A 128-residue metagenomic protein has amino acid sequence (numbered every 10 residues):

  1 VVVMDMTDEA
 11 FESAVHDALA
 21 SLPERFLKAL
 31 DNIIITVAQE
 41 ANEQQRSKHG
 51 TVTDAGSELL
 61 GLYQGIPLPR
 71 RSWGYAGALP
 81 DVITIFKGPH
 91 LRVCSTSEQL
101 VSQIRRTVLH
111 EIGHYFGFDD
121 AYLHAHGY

Functional and structural regions predicted by a protein language model:
V2-Q103, Y115, A121-H124: Active-site rim/adjacent substrate-binding subdomains
Q103-E111: Short alpha-helical catalytic segment bearing the HExxH-like zincin motif of zinc-dependent metalloproteases
